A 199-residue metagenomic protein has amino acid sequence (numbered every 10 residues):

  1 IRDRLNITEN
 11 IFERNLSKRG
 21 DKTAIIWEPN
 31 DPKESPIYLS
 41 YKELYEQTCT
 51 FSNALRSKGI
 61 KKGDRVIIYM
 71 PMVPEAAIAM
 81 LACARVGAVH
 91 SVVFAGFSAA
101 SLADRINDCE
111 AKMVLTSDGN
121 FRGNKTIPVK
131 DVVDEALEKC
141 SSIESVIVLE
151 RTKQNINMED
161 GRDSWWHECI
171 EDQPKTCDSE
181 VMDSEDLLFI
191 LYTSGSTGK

Functional and structural regions predicted by a protein language model:
I1-N10, E28, R151: Flexible, non-catalytic linker and terminal segments flanking ANL/adenylate-forming cores
I7, Y38-L39, M182, L188: A broad, structural micro-motif
T8, D21, I25-L81, S98-A103 (+2 more regions): Conserved AMP-binding/adenylate-forming core of the ANL superfamily
E13-R19, I106: Short glycine/proline-enriched loop/turn "hinge" motifs that connect secondary-structure elements and lie
G20-T23, V146-V148, E159-Y192, K199: Conserved pre-ATP/AMP-binding loop-to-beta segment of ANL
I26-E28, Y69, L115, L149 (+1 more regions): Short hydrophobic segments within beta-strands
V66, C83, L187, T193-S196: Conserved S/T- and glycine-rich ATP-binding loop of Class I adenylate-forming
R85-E168: Structural core segment of the AMP-binding/adenylate-forming
